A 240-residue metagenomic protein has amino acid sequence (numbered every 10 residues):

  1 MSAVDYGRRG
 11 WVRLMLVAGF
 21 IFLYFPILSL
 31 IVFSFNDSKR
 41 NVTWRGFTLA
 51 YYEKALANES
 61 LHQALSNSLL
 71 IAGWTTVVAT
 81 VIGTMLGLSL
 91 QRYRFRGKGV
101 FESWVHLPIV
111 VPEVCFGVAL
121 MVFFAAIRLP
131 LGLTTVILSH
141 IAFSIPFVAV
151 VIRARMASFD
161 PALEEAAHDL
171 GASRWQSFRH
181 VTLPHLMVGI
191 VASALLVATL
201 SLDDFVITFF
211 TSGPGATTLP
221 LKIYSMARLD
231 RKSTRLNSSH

Functional and structural regions predicted by a protein language model:
M1-E59, Q63-S66, L70: N-terminal, non-cleaved signal-anchor transmembrane helix
M1-R8, G73-V105, V118, V122 (+2 more regions): Transmembrane-helix boundary motif in ABC transporter permease subunits
A3-R8, K39, Y51-L61, L202-S238: Interhelical loop and adjacent transmembrane-helix boundary motif in polytopic membrane transport permeases
L14-M15, F20-I27, V111, I141 (+2 more regions): Transmembrane alpha-helices
F20, Q63-I71, F123-F147, M187-I190 (+1 more regions): Loop-to-helix entry region at the N-terminal start of transmembrane alpha-helices in multi-pass membrane transporters
I21, F25-I27, A72-L88, V114 (+4 more regions): Hydrophobic positions within alpha-helical transmembrane segments of bacterial inner-membrane proteins
R40, R45, L49, G97 (+3 more regions): Membrane-interfacial helix termini and adjacent extracytoplasmic/periplasmic loops of multi-pass transporters
L65, L90, L107, A162-L170 (+1 more regions): Short hydrophobic faces within alpha-helices
